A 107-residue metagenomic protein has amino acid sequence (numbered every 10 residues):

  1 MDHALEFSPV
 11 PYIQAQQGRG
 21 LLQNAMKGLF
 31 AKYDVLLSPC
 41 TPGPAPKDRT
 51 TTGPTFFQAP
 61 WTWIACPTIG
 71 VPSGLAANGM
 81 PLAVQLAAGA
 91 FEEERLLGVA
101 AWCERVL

Functional and structural regions predicted by a protein language model:
M1-W63: Serine-dependent amide/ester hydrolase catalytic core
V10-Q17, N24, K32, W63-L107: Structural helix-boundary/capping segments
